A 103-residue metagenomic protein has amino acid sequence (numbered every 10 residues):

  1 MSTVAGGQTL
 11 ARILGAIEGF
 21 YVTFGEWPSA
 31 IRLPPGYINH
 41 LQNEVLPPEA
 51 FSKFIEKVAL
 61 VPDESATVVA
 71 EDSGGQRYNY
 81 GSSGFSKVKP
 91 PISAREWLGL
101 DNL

Functional and structural regions predicted by a protein language model:
S2-I31: Extended, solvent-exposed, turn-rich assembly/linker loops in the middle of proteins
V22, E26-I92, E96-L103: Extended oligomerization regions of viral-like shell subunits
